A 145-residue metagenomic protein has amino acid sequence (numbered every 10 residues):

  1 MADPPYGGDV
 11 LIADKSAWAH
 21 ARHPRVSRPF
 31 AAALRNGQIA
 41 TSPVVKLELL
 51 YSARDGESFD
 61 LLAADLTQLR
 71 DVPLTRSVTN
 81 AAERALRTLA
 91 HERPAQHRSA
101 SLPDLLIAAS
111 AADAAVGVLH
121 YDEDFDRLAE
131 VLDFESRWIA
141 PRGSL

Functional and structural regions predicted by a protein language model:
M1-G8, A109-L145: Acidic, PIN/NYN-like endoribonuclease modules and their adjacent C-terminal/linker elements
M1-T41, L50-A64: Short, well-structured N-terminal submotif of metal-dependent ribonuclease cores
A2-P5, D71-L119: Active-site neighborhoods of divalent-metal-dependent phosphate/nucleic-acid chemistry enzymes
A13-D14, S42, A100-S101, W138-L145: Histidine- and aromatic-rich ligand-binding microenvironments
D14-K15, V45, Y121: A secondary-structure boundary/capping signal
W18-A19, K46-L49, T79, F125-D126: A generic structural signal for short hydrophobic patches within well-formed alpha-helices
R25, V44, S77, L102-P103 (+1 more regions): Short beta->alpha linker loops
L47-E48, S77-A81, P141-L145: A short acidic, often aromatic-flanked loop/helix-cap motif at beta-alpha or helix-coil junctions that lines enzyme
